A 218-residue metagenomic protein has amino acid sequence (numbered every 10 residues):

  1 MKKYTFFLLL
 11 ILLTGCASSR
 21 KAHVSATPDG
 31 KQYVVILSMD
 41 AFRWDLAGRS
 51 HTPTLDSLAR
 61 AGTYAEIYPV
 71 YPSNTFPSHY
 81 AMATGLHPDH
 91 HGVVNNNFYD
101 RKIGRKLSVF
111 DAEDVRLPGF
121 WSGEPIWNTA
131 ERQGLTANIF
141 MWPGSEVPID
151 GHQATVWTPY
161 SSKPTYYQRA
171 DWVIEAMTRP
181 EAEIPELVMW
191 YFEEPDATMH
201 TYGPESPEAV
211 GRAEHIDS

Functional and structural regions predicted by a protein language model:
M1-Y4: Positively charged n-region of N-terminal signal peptides that target proteins for export
T14-G15: C-terminal motif of bacterial Sec signal peptides marking the signal peptidase cleavage site
S19-Y64: Active-site-proximal N-terminal segment of extracellular/periplasmic enzymes that hydrolyze or transfer
T27-K31, R49, S73-T75, E131-R132 (+1 more regions): Extracellular/periplasmic catalytic domains that process cell-envelope and extracellular macromolecules
D29-R43, L58, M82, A130 (+2 more regions): Beta-strand elements within well-structured catalytic alpha/beta cores of enzymes that handle phosphate/sulfate esters
D45-H91: Short, structured active-site-proximal loop/turn typified by the sulfatase FGly-forming signature C/S-X-P-X-R
T52-D56, F76-Y80, G123-W127, Y167-I174 (+2 more regions): Extracytoplasmic/secreted envelope proteins and their assembly/folding machinery, especially bacterial periplasmic
H87-A209: His/Asp/Glu-rich, glycine-adjacent segments that coordinate divalent cations and/or stabilize oxyanion chemistry on
